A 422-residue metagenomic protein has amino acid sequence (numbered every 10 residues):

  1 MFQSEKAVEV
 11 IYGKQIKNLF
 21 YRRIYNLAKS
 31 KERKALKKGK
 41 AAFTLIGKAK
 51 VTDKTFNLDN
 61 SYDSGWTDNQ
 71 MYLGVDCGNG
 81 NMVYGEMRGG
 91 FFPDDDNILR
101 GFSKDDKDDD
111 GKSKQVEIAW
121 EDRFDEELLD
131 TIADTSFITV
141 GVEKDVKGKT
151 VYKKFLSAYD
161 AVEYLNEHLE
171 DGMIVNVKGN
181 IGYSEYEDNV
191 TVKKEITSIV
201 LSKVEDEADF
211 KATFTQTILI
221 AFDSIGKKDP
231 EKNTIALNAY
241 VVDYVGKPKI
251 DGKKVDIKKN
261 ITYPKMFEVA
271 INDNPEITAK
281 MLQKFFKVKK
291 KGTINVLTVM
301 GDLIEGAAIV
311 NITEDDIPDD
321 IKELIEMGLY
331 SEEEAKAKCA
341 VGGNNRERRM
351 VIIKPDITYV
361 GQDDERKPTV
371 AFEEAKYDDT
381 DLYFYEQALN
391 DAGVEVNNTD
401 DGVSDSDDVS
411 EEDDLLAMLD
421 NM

Functional and structural regions predicted by a protein language model:
M1-N26: N-terminal amphipathic/basic-hydrophobic helices that include classical n-h-c signal peptides and signal-anchor
L19-M422: OB-fold and OB-like single-stranded nucleic-acid-recognition modules and their adjacent interaction interfaces
